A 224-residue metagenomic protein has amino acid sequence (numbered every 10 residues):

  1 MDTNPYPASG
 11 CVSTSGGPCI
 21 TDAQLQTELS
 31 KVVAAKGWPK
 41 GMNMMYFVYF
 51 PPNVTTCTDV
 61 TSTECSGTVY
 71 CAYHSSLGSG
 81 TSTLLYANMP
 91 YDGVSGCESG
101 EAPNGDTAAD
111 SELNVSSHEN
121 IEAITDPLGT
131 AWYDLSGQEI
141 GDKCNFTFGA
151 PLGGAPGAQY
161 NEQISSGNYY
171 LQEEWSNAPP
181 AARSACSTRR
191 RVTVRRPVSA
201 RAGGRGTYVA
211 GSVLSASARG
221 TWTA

Functional and structural regions predicted by a protein language model:
M1-R195: N-terminal pro-sequences and low-complexity stem/linker regions of secreted or lumenal proteins
V192-R205: Short, compositionally biased P/S/T/A/G/V-rich stretches that sit at domain boundaries
Y208: Short, surface-exposed binding/anchoring microloops in extracellular/periplasmic proteins
G211-A216: Acidic, Ser/Thr
A218-A224: Change to "...patches in solvent-exposed regions of secreted, membrane-anchored, or virion-exposed structural
